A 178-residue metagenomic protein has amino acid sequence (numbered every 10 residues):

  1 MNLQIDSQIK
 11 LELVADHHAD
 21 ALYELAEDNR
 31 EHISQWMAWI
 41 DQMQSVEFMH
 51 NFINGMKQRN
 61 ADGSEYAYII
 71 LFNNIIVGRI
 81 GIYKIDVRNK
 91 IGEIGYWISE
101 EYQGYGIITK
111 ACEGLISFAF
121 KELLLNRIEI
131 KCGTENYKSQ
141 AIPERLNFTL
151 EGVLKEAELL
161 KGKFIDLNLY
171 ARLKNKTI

Functional and structural regions predicted by a protein language model:
M1-A21, L25-H32, A67-I178: Acyl-donor (CoA/ACP) binding surface of acyl/acetyltransferases
S34-N54: Conserved GNAT-fold acetyl-CoA-binding loop/helix
I40, N54-Y68: A short helix-loop-beta-strand connector motif used in the catalytic cores of GNAT acetyltransferases and, in some
Q44-S45, N60, T177: A short hydrophobic/aromatic micro-motif that marks alpha-helical segments and, especially, helix-coil
F48-R59, R79-R88: Short, charged low-complexity intrinsically disordered segments located at boundaries of structured domains
